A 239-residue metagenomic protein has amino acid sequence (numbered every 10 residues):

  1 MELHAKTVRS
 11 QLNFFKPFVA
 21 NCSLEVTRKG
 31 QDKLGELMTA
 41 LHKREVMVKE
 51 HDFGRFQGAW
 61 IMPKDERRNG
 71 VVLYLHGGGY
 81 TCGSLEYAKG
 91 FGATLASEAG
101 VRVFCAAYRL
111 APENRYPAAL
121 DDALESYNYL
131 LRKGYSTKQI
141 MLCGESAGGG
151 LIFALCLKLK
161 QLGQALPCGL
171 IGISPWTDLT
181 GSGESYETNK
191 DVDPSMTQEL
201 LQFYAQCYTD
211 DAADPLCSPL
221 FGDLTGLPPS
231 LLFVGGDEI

Functional and structural regions predicted by a protein language model:
M1-E66: A glycine/proline-hinged amphipathic helix-loop "lid/cap" segment that gates access to hydrophobic ligand pockets
F14, V48-A59, P63-I239: Alpha/beta-hydrolase superfamily serine-hydrolase fold, recognizing
